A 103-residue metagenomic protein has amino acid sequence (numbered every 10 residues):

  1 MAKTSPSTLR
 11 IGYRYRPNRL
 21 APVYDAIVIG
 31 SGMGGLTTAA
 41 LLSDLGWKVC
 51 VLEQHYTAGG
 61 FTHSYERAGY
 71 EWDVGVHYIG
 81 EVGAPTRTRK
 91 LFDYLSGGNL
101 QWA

Functional and structural regions predicted by a protein language model:
M1-I27, D44-L45: Extreme N-terminal leader/targeting segments of oxidoreductases
V23-V51: N-terminal Rossmann-like FAD-binding beta1-loop-alpha1 element of flavoenzymes
I27, H55, G75: Anionic group-transfer/hydrolysis microenvironments
S43-A68: Glycine-rich FAD pyrophosphate-binding loop
Y65-A103: N-terminal FAD cofactor-binding segment of flavoenzymes
